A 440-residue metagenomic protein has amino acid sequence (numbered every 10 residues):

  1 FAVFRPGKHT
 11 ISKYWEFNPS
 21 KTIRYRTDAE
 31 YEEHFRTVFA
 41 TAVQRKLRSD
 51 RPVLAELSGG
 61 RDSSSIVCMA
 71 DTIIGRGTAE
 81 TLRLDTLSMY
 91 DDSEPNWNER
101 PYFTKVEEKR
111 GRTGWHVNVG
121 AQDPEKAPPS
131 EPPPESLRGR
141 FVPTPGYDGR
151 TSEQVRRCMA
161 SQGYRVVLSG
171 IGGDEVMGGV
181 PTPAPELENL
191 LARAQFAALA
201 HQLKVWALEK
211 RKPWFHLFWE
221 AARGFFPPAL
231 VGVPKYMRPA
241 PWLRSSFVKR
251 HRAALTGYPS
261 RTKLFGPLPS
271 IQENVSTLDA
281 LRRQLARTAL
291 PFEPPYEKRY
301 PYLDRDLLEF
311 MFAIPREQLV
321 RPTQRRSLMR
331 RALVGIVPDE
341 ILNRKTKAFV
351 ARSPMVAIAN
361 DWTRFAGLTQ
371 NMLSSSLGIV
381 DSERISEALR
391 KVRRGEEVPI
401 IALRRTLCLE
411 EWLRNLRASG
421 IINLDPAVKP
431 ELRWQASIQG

Functional and structural regions predicted by a protein language model:
F1-A29: N-terminal segments that mediate ammonia production and transfer in glutamine-dependent amidotransferase systems
F4-I11, G111, W115, V337 (+1 more regions): Proline-centered turn/helix-capping motifs that create local helix->coil transitions or kinks
W15, G120-S130, D279-A286, R305-L308 (+1 more regions): Active-site-adjacent bridging/hinge elements
N18-T262, L290-I336, E397, L409-G440: ATP-dependent adenylate-handling active sites, centered on carboxylate activation for C-N bond formation
E30, T262-V275, T323-Q324, R390-T406: Structural motif
Q154, S276-L285, I401-R417: Short, hydrophobic/amphipathic alpha-helical patches that form generic packing surfaces within helical domains
P181, V337-E396: PAPS-dependent sulfotransferase catalytic core
V275-S276, P291-K298, S353-P354, T369-S375: A ubiquitous short alpha-helical element
